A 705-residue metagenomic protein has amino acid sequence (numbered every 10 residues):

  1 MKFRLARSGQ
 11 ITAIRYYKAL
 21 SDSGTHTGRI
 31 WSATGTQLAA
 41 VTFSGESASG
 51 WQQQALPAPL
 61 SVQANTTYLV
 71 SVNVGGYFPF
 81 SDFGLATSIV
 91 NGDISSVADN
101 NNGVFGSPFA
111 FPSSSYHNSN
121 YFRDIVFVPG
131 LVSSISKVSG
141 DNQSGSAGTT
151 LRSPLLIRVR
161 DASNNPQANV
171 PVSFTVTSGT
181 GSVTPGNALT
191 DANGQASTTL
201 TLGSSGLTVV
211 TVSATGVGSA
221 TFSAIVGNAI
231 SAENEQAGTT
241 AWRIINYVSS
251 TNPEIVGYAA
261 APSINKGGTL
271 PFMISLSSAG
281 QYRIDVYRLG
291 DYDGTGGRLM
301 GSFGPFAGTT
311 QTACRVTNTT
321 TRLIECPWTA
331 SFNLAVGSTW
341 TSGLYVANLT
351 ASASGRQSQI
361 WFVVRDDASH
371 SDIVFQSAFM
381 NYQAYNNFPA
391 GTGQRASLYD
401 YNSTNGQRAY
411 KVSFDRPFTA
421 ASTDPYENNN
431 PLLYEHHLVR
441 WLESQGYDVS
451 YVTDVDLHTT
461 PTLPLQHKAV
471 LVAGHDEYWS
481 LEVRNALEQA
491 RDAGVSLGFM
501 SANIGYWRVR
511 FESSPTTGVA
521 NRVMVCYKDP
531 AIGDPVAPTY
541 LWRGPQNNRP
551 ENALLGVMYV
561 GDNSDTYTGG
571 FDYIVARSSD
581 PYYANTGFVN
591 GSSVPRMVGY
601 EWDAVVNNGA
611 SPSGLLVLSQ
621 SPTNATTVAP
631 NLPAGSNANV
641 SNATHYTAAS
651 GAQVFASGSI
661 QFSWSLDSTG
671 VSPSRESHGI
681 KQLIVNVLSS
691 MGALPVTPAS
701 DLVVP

Functional and structural regions predicted by a protein language model:
L5-A13: Extended extracellular/luminal ectodomain segments enriched in beta-structured repeat modules
S23-D93, S331: Aromatic- and Gly/Pro-enriched, solvent-exposed loop/edge beta-strand patches characteristic of beta-rich domains
A64, V72-G130, N386, R395-L398: Short, surface-exposed beta-strand/loop patches at domain edges that form aromatic-rich interfacial subsites
G130-N228: The feature marks long extracellular or luminal low-complexity segments
V256-Q281, V286-Y292, M300-A353, S358-I360: Ligand-binding face of N-terminal immunoglobulin V-set domains in extracellular IgSF glycoproteins
A279-L289, G297-G304, S354-P464: Aromatic-Pro/Gly-enriched surface loop or interdomain linker that acts as a lid/target-recognition segment
Q311-I324, S331-A335, T339-T341, E427-S513: Helical hinge/lid and interdomain linker segments adjacent to catalytic or ligand-binding clefts that mediate domain
P515-S668, E676-Q682, S690-L694: Glycine-rich, aromatic-lined ligand/substrate-binding cores of catalytic and carbohydrate-binding domains
